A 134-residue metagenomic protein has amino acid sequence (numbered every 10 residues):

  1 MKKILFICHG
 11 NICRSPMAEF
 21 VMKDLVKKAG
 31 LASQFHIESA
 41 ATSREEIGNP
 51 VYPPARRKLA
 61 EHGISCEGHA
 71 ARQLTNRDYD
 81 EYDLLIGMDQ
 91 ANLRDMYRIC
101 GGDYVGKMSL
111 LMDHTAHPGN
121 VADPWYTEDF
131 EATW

Functional and structural regions predicted by a protein language model:
M1-E81: Conserved active-site segments centered on acidic
S15, M88-D89: Replace "coordinates the UDP/GDP/TDP-sugar" with "coordinates nucleotide-activated sugar donors
L84, Q90-W134: Phosphate-binding/catalytic loops
